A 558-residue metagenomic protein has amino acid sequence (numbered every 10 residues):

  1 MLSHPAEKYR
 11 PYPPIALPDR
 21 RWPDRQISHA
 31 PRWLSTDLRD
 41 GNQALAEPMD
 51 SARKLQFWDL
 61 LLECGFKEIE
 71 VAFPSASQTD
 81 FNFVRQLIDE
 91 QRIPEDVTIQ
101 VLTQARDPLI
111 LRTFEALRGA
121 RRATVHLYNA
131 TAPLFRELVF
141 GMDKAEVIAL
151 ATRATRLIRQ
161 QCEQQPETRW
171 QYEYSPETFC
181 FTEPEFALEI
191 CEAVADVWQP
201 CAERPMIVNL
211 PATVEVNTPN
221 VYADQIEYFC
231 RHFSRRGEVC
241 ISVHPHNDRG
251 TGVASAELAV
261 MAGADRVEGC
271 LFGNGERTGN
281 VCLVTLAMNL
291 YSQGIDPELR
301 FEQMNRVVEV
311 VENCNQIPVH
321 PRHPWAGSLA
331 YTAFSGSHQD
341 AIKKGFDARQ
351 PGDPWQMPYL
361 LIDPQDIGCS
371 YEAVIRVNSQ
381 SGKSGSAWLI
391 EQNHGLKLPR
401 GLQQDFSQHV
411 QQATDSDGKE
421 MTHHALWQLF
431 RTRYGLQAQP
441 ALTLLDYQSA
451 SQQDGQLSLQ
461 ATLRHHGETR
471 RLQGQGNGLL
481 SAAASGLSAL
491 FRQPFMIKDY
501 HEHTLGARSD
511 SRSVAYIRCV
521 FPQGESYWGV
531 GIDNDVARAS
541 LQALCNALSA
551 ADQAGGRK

Functional and structural regions predicted by a protein language model:
M1-D107, C369, V374-V377, S381 (+1 more regions): N-terminal capping/small domains of soluble enzymes
M1-R39, G294-Q473, S509-R512: A mid-to-C-terminal "edge-of-domain" accessory segment
H4, Y9-Y12, W33, M49-K67 (+6 more regions): Alpha/beta enzyme core
D40, A44-L45, P74-Q78, A132-L134 (+5 more regions): Short, small-residue-enriched loops and turns at beta-alpha junctions that line or gate enzyme active sites
F135, L210-A212, C240, E268-E276 (+5 more regions): Short beta-alpha connecting loops at secondary-structure transitions that line or flank enzyme active sites
V214-Q350: Catalytic alpha/beta core domains of metabolic enzymes, predominantly
Q452-L457, H466, Q473-W528, N534: A conserved regulatory-domain signal marking ACT and ACT-like small-molecule sensing domains and adjacent regulatory
E525-K558: Mixed-charge, glycine-accented linear interaction segment located at domain edges/termini
